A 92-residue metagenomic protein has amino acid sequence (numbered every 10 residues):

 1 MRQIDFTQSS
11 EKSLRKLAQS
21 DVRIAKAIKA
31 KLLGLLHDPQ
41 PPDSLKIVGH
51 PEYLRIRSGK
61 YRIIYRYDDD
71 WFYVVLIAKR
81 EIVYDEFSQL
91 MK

Functional and structural regions predicted by a protein language model:
Q3, R15, Q19-A25, S58-Y61 (+1 more regions): Enriched for short, Lys/Arg-rich terminal
E11, K26-K29: Generic alpha-helical structural signal
E11, L54, Y84: Nucleotide phosphate-binding site architecture
A30-I56: A short, surface-exposed loop/turn module that caps and links secondary-structure elements
